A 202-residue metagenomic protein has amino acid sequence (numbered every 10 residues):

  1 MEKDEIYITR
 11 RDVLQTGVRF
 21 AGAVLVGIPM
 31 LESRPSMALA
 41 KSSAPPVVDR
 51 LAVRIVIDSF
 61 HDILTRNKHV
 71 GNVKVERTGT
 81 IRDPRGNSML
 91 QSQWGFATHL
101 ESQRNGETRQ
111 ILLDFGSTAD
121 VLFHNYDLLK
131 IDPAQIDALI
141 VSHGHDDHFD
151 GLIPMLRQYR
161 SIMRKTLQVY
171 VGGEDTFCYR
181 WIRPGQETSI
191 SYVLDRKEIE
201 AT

Functional and structural regions predicted by a protein language model:
M1-T9: N-terminal secretory signal peptides
K3, S42-A44, D127-K130: Short, flexible, glycine/charge-rich loop motifs used to bind or transfer phosphoryl groups or to couple energy/partner
T9, T16-E107: Zn-dependent metallo-beta-lactamase
L51-R54, Q110-I111, A138, L167-Q168: Structural motif
I57, F115-S117, G173-D175: A mature extracytoplasmic/lumenal domain signature
I63-T65, L122, C178-W181: Short acidic/His/Gly/Ser-rich catalytic and metal-binding motifs that mark active-site loops of diverse hydrolases
N87-W94, S102-A138, I153-P154, S161 (+1 more regions): Pre-active-site segment of Zn-dependent metallo-hydrolases
D137-T202: Active-site HxH/HxHxD metal-binding segment of metal-dependent hydrolases
